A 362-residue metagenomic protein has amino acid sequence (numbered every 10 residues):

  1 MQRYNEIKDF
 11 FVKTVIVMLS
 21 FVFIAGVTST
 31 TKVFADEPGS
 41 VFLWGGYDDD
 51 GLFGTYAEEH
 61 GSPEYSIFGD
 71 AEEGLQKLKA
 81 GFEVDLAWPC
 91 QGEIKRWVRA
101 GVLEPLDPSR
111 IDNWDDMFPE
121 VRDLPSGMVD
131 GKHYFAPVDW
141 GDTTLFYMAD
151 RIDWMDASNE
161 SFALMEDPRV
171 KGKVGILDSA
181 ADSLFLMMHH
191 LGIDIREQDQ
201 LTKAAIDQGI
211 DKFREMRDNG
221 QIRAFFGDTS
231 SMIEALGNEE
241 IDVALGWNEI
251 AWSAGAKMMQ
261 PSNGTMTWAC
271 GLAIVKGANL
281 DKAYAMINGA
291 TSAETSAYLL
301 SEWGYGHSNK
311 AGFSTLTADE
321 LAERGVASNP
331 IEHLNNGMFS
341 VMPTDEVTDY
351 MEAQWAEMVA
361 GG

Functional and structural regions predicted by a protein language model:
K13-G26: Bacterial N-terminal signal peptides
F34-R96: Early extracytoplasmic/lumenal segment of secretory-pathway proteins
E83, Q91-I94, V98-S231, A235: Extracytoplasmic ligand-binding site segments that recognize negatively charged/polar headgroups
D85-P89, F225-F226, D242-W247: Paired acidic/hydrophobic, glycine-rich loop segments that form the ligand-binding mouth/hinge of periplasmic-binding
E93-V98, G237-N238, D242-K257: A ligand-binding cleft/hinge motif common to bilobed small-molecule-binding domains
D116, I206-M216, W252-D281, L321-A322: Periplasmic-binding protein-like
C270, V275-N336: Mature extracytoplasmic/periplasmic domains
E332-G362: Conserved C-terminal helix/tail region of periplasmic/extracytoplasmic solute-binding proteins
